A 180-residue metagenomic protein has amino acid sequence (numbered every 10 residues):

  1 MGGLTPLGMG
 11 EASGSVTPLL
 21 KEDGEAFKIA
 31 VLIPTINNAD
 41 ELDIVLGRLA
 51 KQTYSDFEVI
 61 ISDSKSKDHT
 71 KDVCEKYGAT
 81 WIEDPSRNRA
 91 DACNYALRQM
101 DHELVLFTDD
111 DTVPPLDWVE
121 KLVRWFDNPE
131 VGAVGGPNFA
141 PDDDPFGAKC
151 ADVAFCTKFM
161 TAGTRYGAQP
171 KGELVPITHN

Functional and structural regions predicted by a protein language model:
G2-R48: N-proximal low-complexity "stem/linker" segments adjacent to membrane-targeting elements
D40-D43, D68-E75, D117: Acidic helix N-cap motif at the loop->helix transition within catalytic regions of sugar-transfer enzymes
G47-D56: Short, acidic, metal-binding catalytic loop of nucleotide-sugar glycosyltransferases
R48, D63-K71, T112: A conserved acidic beta->alpha catalytic loop
D84-M100: Glycine-rich, basic loop-to-helix element that forms the pyrophosphate-binding segment of sugar-nucleotide handling
V105: Short aromatic/hydrophobic "clamp" motif used to bind/position activated sugar donors
L116-K149: Conserved donor NDP-sugar-binding/catalytic core segment of glycosyltransferases
A140, T161-N180: A recurrent flexible, glycine/aromatic-enriched loop bordering the glycosyltransferase active site that acts as
